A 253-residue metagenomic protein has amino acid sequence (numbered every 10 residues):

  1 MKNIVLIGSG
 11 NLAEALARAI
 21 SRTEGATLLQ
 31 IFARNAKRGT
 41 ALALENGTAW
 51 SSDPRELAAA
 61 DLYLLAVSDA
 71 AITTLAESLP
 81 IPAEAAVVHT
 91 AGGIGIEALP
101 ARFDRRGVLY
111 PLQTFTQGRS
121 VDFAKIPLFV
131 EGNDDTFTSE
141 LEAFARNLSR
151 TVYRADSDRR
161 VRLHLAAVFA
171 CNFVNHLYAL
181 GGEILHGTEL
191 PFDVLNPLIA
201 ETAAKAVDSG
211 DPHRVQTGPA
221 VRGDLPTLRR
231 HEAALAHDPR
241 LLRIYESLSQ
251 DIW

Functional and structural regions predicted by a protein language model:
M1-S52: NAD(P)+-binding Rossmann beta1-loop-alpha1 motif at the extreme N-terminus of oxidoreductases
K2-N3, A85, I126: Nucleotide donor/acceptor-binding cores
F32, A36-S120: Rossmann-like NAD(P)(H) cofactor-binding subdomain of soluble oxidoreductases
F32, L64, A167-A170, V174 (+1 more regions): Amphipathic, non-transmembrane alpha-helical scaffold segments
R38, L42-E45, S120-V207: Internal alpha-helical scaffold of NAD(P)-dependent oxidoreductase catalytic cores
T202-W253: Interdomain hinge/lid region at the active-site interface of Rossmann-like NAD(P)-dependent oxidoreductases
